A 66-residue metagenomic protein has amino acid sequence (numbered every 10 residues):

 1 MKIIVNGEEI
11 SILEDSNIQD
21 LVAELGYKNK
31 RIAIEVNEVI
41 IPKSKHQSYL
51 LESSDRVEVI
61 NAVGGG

Functional and structural regions predicted by a protein language model:
S16-G26: Short amphipathic, charge-patterned alpha-helical segments
I41-H46: Short alpha-helix capping/helix-loop boundary micro-motifs
